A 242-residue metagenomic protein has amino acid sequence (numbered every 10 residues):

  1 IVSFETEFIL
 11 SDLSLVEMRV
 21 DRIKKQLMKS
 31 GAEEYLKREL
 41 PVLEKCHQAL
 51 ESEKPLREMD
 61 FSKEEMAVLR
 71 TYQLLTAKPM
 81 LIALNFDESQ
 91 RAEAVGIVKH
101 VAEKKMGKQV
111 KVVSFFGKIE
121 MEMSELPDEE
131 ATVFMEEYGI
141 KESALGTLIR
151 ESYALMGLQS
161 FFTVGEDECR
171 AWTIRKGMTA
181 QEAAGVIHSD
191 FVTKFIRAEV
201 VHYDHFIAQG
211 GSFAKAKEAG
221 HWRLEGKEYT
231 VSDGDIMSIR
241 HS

Functional and structural regions predicted by a protein language model:
I1-F8: Conserved P-loop NTPase nucleotide-binding/switch module
L13-D21: Conserved phosphoryl-transfer catalytic core
D21-S232, M237-S242: C-terminal-of-GTPase-core extension/linker across diverse P-loop GTPases
